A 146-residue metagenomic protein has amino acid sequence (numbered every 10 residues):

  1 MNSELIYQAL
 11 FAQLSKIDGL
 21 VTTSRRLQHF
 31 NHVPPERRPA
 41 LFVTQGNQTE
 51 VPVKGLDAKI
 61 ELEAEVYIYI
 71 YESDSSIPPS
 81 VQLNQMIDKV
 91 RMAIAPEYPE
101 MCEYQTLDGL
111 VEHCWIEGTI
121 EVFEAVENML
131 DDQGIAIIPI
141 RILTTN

Functional and structural regions predicted by a protein language model:
M1-H32, G46-N146: Charged, amphipathic alpha-helical segments and their flanking helix caps
R37-N47: A short, hydrophobic beta-strand-centered structural micro-motif
